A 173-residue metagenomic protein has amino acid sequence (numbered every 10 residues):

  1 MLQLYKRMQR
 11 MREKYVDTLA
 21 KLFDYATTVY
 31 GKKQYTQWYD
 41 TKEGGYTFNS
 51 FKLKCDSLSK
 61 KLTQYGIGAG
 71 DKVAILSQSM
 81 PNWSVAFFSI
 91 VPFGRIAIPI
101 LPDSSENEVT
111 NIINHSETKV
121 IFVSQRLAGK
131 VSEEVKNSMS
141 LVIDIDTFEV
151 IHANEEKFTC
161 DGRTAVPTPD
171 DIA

Functional and structural regions predicted by a protein language model:
M1-D17: Flexible, non-catalytic linker and terminal segments flanking ANL/adenylate-forming cores
L22-T47, A173: AMP-dependent adenylate-forming
G31-Q34, F158-A173: Conserved pre-ATP/AMP-binding loop-to-beta segment of ANL
Y35-G66, D71-M80, S84-F88, S105-T110 (+1 more regions): Conserved AMP-binding/adenylate-forming core of the ANL superfamily
S77, I100-L101, M139-V150: Short beta-strand elements of ligand-binding domains
G94: Structured binding elements
P102-E134: Conserved ATP-dependent adenylate/AMP-binding module captured primarily in the ANL superfamily
